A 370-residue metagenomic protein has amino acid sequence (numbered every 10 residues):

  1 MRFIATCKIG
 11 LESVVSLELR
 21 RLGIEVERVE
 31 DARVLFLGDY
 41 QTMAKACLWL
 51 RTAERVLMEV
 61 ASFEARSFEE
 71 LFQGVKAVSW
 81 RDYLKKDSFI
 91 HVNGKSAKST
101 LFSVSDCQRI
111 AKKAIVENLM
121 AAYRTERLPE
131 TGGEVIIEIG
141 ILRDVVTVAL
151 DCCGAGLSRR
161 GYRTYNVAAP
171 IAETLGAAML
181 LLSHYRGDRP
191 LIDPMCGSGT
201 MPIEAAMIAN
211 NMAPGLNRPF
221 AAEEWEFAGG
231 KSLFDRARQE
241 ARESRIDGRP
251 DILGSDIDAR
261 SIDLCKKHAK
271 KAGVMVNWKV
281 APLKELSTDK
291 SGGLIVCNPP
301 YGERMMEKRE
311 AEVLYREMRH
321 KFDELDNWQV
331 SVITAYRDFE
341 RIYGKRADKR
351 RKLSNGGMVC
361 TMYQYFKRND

Functional and structural regions predicted by a protein language model:
M1-G133: Non-catalytic nucleic-acid substrate-recognition regions in nucleic-acid-modifying enzymes
C7, D256, T334: Short beta-strand/turn micro-motifs composed of small residues that flank or help shape donor/cofactor-binding pockets
Q41-L48, A155-S158, D370: Short, charged/polar, Gly/Pro-enriched secondary-structure boundary elements
A97-T100, G156, P300-R304: A short, flexible beta-alpha/helix-coil linker loop
I137-C153, Y363: C-terminal edge-of-domain segments
V148-L182: SAM-dependent Rossmann-like transferase core, predominantly class I methyltransferases with a strong bias toward
I171-S287, E303-R304, E310-E312: Conserved S-adenosyl-L-methionine
K279-D370: C-terminal catalytic and target-recognition region of SAM-dependent MTase-like enzymes, primarily methyltransferases
